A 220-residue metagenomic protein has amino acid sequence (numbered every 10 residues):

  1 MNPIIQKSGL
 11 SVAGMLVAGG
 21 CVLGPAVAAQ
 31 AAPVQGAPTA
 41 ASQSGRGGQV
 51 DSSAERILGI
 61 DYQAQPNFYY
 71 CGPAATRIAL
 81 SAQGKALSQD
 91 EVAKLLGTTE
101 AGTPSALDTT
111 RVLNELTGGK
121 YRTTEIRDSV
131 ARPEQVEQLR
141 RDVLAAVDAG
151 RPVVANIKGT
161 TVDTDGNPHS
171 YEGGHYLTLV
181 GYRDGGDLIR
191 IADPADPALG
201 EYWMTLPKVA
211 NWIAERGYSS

Functional and structural regions predicted by a protein language model:
N2-E115, T161, N167-S170, G185: Active-site-adjacent structural segments surrounding the nucleophilic cysteine of cysteine proteases and isopeptidases
E91-S220: Conserved active-site-adjacent core of cysteine acyl-enzyme catalytic domains
